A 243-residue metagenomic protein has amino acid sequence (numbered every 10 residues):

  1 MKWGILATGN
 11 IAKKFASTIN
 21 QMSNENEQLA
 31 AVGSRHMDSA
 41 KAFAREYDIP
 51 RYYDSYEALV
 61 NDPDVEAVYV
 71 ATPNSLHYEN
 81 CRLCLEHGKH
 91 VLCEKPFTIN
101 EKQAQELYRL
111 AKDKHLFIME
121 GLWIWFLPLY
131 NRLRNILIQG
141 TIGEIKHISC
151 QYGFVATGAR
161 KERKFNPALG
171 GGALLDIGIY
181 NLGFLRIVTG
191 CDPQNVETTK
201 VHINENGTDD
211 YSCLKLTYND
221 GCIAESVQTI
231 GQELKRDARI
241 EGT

Functional and structural regions predicted by a protein language model:
M1-Y47: N-terminal Rossmann-like dinucleotide-binding module
E27-A31, E66-V68, G171-G172: Short active-site oxyanion
Y47-L110: Beta-loop-alpha module in the N-terminal Rossmann-like domain of NAD(P)-dependent dehydrogenases, especially those
Q105-W123, E144-H147: Rossmann-fold dehydrogenase core element
I124-T199, N204: Predominantly a Rossmann-like dinucleotide-binding segment in NAD(P)-dependent oxidoreductases
G183-T243: Contiguous beta-strand/loop segments that form the cofactor/metal-binding neighborhood of enzyme cores
